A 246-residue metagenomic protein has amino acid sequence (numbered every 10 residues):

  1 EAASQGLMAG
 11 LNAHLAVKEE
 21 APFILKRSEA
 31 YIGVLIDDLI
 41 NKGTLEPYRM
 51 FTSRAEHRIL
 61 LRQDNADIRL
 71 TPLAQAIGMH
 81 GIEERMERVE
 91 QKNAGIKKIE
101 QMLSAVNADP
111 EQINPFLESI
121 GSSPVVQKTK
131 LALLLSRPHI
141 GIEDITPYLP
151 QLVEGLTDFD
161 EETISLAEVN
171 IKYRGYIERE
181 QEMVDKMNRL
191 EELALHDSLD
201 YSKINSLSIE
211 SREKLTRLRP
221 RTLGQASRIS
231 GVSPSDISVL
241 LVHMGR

Functional and structural regions predicted by a protein language model:
A2-F23: Internal hydrophobic alpha-helix adjacent to the cofactor/substrate pocket in enzyme cavities
A9-A13, P47, P72-A74, S238-V239: Short, surface-exposed linear patches
N12, V34-L35, K172: Generic recognition of well-ordered alpha-helical segments
K18-K26, D38-P47, G121-P124, L156-V169: Short charge-dense sequence patches
E19-E87: Mid-to-C-terminal Rossmann-like scaffold of FAD/NAD(P)H-dependent oxidoreductases
R54, L60, A66, T71-S238 (+1 more regions): Extended, charge-enriched "interface" segments that sit outside catalytic cores
